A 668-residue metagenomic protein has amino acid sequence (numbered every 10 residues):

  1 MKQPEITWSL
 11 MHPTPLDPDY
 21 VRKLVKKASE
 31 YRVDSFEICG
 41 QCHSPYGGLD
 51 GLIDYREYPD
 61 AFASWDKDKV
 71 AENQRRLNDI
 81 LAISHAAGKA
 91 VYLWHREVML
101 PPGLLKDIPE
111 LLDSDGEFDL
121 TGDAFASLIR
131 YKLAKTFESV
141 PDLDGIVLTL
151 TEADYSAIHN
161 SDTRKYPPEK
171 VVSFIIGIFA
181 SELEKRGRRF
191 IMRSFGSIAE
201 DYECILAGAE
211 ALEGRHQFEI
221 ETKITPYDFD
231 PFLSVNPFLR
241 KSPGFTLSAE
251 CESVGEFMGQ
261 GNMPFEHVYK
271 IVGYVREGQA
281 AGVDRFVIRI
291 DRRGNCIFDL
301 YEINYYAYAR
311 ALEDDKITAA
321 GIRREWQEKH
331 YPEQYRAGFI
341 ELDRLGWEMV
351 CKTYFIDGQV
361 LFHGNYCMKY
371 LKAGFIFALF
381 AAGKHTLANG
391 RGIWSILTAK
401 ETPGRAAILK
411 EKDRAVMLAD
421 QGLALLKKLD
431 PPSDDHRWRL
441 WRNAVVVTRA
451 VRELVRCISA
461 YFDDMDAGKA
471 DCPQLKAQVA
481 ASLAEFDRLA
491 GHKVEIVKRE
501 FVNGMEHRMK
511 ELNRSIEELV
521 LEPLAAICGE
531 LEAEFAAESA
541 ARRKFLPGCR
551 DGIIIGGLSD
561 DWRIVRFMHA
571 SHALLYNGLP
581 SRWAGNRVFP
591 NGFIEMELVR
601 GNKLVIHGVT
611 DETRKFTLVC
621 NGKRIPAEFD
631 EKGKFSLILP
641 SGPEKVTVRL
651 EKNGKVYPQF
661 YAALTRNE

Functional and structural regions predicted by a protein language model:
M1-Q3: N-terminal carbohydrate-binding accessory modules
I6-T14, D19-V25, S29, D34 (+6 more regions): Catalytic-core regions of glycoside hydrolase
F62-A63: A structural motif corresponding to the C-terminal lobe/cap of the Radical SAM core domain
D79-G116: Substrate-binding cleft and catalytic face of glycoside hydrolase catalytic domains, especially the flexible beta-alpha
I303, R310-R587: Catalytic domains of carbohydrate-active enzymes that cleave complex glycans
A537-E668: Extracytoplasmic
